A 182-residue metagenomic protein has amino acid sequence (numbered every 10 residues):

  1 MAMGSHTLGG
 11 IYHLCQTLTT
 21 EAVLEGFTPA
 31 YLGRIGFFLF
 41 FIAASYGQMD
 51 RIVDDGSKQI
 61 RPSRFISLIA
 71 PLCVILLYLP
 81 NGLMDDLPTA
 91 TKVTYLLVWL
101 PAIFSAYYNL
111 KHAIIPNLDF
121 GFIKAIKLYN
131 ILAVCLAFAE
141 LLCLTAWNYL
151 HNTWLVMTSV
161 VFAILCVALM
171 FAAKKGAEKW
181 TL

Functional and structural regions predicted by a protein language model:
M1, M49-P62, D86-P88, H112-A125 (+1 more regions): Membrane-interface helix-boundary motifs at transmembrane edges
M1-P71, Y95-A102, L150-A172: Individual alpha-helical transmembrane segments in multi-pass integral membrane proteins
I11-A22, L76-P88, E140-L150: Juxtamembrane "helix-exit" motif on the non-cytosolic side of transmembrane helices
I42, P101-L182: C-terminal transmembrane-bundle signature of multipass membrane proteins, characterized by strong activation on
F65-D86, V93-Y107, K111-I114: Surface-exposed interaction/gating patches
